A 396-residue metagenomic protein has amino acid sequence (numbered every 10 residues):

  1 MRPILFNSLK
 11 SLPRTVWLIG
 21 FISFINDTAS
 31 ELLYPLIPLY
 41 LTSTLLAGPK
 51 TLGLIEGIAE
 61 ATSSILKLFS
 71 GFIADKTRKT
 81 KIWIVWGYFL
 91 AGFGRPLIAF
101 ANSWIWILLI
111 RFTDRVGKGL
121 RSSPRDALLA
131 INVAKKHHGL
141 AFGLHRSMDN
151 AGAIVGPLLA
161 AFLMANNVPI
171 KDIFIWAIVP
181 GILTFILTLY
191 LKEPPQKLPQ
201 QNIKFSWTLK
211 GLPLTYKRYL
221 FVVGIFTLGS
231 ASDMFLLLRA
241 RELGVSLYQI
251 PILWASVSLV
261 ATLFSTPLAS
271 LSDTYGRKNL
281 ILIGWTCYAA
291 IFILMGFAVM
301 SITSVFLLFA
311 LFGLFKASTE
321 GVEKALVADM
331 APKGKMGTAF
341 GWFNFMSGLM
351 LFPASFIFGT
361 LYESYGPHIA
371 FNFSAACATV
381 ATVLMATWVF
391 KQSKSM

Functional and structural regions predicted by a protein language model:
M1-P13, E193-V223: Juxtamembrane intracellular "pre-TM" segments in multi-pass secondary transporters
F6-A61, Y216-L253: Helix-loop boundary and gating motifs at the non-cytosolic
L39-T44, V155-F174, P353-P367: Transmembrane alpha-helix termini and helix-breaking/packing motifs in multi-pass membrane transporters
L66-R78, M164, F264-R277, Y362-E363: Helix-to-loop junctions at the C-terminal end of transmembrane segments in multipass secondary transporters
K76-Y88, T274-W285: Cytoplasmic membrane-interface "Motif A"-like loop-to-helix N-cap segments of 12-TM Major Facilitator Superfamily
F89-N102, T286-M300: C-terminal ends and interior cores of transmembrane alpha-helices in multi-pass membrane transporters/permeases
I110-A151: Cytoplasmic helix-loop-helix junction between adjacent transmembrane helices in 12-TM secondary transporters
I178-P199, A381-V389: C-terminal membrane-cytosol helix-exit motif in multi-pass small-molecule transporters
